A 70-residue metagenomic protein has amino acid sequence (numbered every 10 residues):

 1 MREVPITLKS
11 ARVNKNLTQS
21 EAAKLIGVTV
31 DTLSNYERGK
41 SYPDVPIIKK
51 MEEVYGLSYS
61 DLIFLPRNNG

Functional and structural regions predicted by a protein language model:
M1-N14: A short, Lys/Arg-rich alpha-helix, primarily the initiator
V13, G27, R38-K40, R67: Residue-level detection of the helix-turn-helix DNA-binding "recognition helix"
N14, E53, D61-G70: Short, charged recognition helix plus adjacent turn of helix-turn-helix-like nucleic-acid-binding domains
N16-N35: Short alpha-helical DNA-recognition segment
K40-E53, N69: Short, basic-rich loop-to-helix N-cap that marks the start of a DNA-contacting helix
